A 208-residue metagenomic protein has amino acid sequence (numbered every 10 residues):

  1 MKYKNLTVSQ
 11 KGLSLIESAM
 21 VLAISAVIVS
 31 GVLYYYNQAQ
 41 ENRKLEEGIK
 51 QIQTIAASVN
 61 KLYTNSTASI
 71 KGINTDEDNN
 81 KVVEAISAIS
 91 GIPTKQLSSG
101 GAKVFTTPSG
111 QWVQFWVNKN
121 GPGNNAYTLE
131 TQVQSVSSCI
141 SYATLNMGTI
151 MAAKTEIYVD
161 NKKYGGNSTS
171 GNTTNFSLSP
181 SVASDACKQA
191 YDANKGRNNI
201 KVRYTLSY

Functional and structural regions predicted by a protein language model:
M1-Q51: N-terminal single-pass transmembrane signal-anchor helix
L13-L22, T94-P108: Phosphate-binding glycine-rich loops and adjacent basic patches that engage nucleotide phosphates, nucleic-acid
Y35-A39, I49-I70: N-terminal alpha-helical signal peptides/signal-anchor transmembrane segments
E41, N60, T144-M147: Residue-level marker of positions within ordered structural domains that often coincide with functionally constrained
E47-A57, N198-T205: Short, charged N-terminal helix-start/capping segments
T54, I73, D160-N161: Residue-level signal for alpha-helical context at structural boundaries
V59-S99: Short, glycine/small-hydrophobic-rich surface segments
L97-Y208: Intrinsically disordered, low-complexity regions enriched in Pro/Ser/Thr/Gly and acidic residues
